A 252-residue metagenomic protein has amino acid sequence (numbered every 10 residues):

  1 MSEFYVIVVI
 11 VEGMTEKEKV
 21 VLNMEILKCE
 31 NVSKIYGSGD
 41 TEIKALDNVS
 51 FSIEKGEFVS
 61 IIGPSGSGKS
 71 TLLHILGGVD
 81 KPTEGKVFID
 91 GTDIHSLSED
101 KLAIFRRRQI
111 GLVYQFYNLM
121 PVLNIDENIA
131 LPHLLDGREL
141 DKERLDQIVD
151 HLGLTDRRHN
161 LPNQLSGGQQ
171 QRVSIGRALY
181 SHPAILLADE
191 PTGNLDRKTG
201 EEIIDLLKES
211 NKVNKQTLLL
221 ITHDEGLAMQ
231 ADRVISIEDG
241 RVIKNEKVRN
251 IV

Functional and structural regions predicted by a protein language model:
F4: Cationic, low-complexity basic patches in intrinsically disordered or flexible, solvent-exposed regions
I7-I10: Short, positively charged and aromatic/hydrophobic N-terminal segments
E25-I237: ABC family nucleotide-binding domain
R241-V252: Conserved beta-strand-loop-alpha-helix hinge in the C-terminal portion of ABC ATPase nucleotide-binding domains
